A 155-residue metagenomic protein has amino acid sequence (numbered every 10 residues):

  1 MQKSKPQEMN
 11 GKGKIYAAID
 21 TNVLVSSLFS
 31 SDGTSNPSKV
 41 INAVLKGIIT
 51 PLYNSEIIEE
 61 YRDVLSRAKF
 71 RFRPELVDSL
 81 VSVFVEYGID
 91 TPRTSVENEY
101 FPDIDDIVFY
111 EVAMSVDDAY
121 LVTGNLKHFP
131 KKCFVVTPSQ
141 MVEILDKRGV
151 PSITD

Functional and structural regions predicted by a protein language model:
M1-P51: Short, well-structured N-terminal submotif of metal-dependent ribonuclease cores
T21, S55, G124-L126: Short secondary-structure boundary segments
L24-V25, E59, H128-P130: Short, active-site-adjacent cap segments at secondary-structure transitions
S26-L28, V64, K132, I144-L145: Residues that scaffold the ATP/ADP-binding catalytic core of kinase and kinase-like folds
N42-V96: PIN-domain endoribonuclease scaffold, especially VapC-family toxins
V85-L121: Active-site neighborhoods of divalent-metal-dependent phosphate/nucleic-acid chemistry enzymes
A119-V122, L126-D155: Acidic, PIN/NYN-like endoribonuclease modules and their adjacent C-terminal/linker elements
